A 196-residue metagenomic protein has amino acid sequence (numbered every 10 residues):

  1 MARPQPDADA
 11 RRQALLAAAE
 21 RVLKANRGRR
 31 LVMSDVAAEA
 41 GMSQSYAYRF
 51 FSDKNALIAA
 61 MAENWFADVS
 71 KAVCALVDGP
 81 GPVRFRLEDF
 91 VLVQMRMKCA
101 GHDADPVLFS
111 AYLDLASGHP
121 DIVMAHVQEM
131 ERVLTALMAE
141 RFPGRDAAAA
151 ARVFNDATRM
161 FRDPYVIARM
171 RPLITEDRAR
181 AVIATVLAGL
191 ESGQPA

Functional and structural regions predicted by a protein language model:
M1-E39, A56-A59: Basic, helix-initiating cap at the start of DNA-binding domains
A40-F51: Short hydrophobic/aromatic patch on the recognition helix
L57-W65, H126: Alpha-helical DNA-contacting segments of helix-turn-helix folds
A60, V73-A100, A147-F154: Hydrophobic alpha-helical connector segments
A67-S70, F85, D89, L115-F142 (+3 more regions): Amphipathic alpha-helical packing segments from all-alpha helical-bundle domains
L76-V77, L92-C99, F109-D114, A139-E140 (+1 more regions): Helix-loop "lid/cap" segments that line or gate small-molecule binding pockets
D89, K98-D121, D163-A168: Amphipathic alpha-helical segments used for helix-helix packing
M97-A100, T135-A136, A151-L173, V186-A196: Amphipathic C-terminal alpha-helical segment
